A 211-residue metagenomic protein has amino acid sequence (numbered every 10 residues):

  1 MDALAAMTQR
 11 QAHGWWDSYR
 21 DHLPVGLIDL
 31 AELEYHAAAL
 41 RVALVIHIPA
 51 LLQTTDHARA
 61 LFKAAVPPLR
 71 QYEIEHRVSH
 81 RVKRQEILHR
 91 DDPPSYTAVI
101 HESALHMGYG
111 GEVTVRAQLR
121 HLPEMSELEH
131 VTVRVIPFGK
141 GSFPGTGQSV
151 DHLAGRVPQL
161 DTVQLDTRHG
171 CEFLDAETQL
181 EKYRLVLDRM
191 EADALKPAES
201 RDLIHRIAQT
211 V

Functional and structural regions predicted by a protein language model:
M1-H106, D175, R189-V211: Interdomain hinge/linker segments and adjacent boundary elements that couple functional modules
Y109-V211: C-terminal regulatory/effector modules of DNA-binding transcriptional regulators
